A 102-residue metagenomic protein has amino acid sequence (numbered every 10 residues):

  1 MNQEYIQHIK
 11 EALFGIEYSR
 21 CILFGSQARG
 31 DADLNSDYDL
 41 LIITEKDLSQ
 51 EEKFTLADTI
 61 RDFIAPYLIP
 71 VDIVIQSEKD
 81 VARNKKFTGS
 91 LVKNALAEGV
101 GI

Functional and structural regions predicted by a protein language model:
M1-R20, A28-L34, E45-I102: Catalytic core of pol beta-like nucleotidyltransferases
D39-I43: Short beta-strand->loop micro-motif that forms the acidic, two-metal-ion catalytic signature in nucleotide-processing
